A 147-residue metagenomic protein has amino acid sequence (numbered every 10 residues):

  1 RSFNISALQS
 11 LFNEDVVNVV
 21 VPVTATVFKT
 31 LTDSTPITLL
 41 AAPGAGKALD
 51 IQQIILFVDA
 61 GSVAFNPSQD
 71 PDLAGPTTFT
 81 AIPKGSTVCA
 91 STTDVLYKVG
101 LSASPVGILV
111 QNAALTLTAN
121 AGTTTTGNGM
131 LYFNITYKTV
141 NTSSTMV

Functional and structural regions predicted by a protein language model:
R1-V147: Surface-exposed, low-hydrophobicity beta-strand/loop segments enriched in small/polar/acidic residues
